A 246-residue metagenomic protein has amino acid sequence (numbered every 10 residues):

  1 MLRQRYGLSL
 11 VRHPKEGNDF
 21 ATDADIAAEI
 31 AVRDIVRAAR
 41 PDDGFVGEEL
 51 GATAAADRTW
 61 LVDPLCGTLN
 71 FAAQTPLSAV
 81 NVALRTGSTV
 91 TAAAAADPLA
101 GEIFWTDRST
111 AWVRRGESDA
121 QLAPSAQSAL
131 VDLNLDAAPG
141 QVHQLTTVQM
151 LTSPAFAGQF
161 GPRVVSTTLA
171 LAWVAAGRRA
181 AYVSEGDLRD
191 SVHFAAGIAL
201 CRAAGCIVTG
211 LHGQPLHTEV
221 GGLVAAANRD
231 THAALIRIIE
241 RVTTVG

Functional and structural regions predicted by a protein language model:
M1-L65, V245: N-terminal subdomain of lithium-sensitive/metallo-dependent phosphomonoesterases centered on the IMPase/IPPase/PAP
L2, D25, V36, T68 (+6 more regions): Residue-level signal for inorganic ion chemistry
G44, A92, A180-A181: Short, Asp-centered acidic motifs that coordinate Mg2+ and/or phosphate in catalytic or ligand-binding sites
E48, A96, E185: Conserved residues at the C-terminal ends of beta-strands
A55-W112: DPxDG-like acidic metal-binding loop motif
R114-S118: A structural micro-motif at secondary-structure boundaries
A123-G246: An extended, acidic
